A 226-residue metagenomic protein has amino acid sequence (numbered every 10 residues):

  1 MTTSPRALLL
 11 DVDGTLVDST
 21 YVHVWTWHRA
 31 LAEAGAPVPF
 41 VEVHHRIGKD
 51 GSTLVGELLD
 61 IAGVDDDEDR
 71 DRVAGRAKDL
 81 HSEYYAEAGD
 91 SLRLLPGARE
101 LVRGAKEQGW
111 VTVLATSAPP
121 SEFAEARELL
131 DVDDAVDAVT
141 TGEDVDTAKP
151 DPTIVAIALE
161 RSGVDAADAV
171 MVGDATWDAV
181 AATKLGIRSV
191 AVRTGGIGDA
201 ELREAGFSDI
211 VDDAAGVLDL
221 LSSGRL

Functional and structural regions predicted by a protein language model:
M1-R6, R103-K106, P119-L226: Asp-based, Mg2+/Mn2+-dependent phosphohydrolase catalytic module
T2-R103, E107-W110: N-terminal helical cap/lid subdomain that shapes the substrate entry/recognition surface in HAD-like hydrolases
T15, T116-A118: Conserved phosphate-coupling serine/threonine residues in phosphotransfer and NTP-handling enzymes
W27, S91, W110-L114, A126 (+2 more regions): Bulky hydrophobic/aromatic packing residues
G89-R93, S117, S189: Short, flexible loop segments at the rims of nucleotide/cofactor-binding pockets, characterized by
L94, A115, T147: Residue-level marker of regulatory loop/turn positions in helix-turn-helix DNA-binding domains and in histidine
